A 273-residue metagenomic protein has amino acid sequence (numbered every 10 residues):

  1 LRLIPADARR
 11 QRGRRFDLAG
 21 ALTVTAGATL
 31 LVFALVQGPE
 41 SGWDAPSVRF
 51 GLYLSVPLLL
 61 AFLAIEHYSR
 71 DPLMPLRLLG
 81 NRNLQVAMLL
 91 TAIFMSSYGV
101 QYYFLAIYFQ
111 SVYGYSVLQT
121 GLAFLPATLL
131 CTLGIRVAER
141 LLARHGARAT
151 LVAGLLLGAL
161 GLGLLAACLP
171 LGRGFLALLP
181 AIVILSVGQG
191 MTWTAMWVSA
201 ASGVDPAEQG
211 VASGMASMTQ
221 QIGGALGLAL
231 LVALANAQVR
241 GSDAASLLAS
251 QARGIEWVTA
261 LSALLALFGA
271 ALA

Functional and structural regions predicted by a protein language model:
L1-L18, S41-G42, A64-L73, A273: Helix-loop junctions on the cytosolic side of multi-pass membrane transporters, especially the intracellular loop
A19-A21, A28, V32-F33, P46-L54 (+4 more regions): 12-transmembrane solute porter fold
V36-P39: Juxtamembrane "helix-exit" motif on the non-cytosolic side of transmembrane helices
